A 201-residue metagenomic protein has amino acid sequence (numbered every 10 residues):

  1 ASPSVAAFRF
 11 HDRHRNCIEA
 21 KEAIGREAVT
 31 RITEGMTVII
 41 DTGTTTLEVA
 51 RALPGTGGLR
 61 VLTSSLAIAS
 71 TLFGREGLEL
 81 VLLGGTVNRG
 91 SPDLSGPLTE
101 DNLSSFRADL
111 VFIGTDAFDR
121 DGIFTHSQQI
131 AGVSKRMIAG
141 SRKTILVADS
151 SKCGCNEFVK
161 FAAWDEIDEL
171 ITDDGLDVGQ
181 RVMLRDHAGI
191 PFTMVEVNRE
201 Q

Functional and structural regions predicted by a protein language model:
A1-T42, A50-G58, L66, F73-G77: HTH-adjacent hinge/linker in prokaryotic transcriptional regulators
I18-E22, L47-T56, L83-G90, A131-R136: Short charge-dense sequence patches
G58-L59, L170: Conserved helix-loop-beta element of the AMP-binding
L66-Q201: Conserved phosphate- and dinucleotide-binding cores of soluble alpha/beta proteins, encompassing both enzyme active
